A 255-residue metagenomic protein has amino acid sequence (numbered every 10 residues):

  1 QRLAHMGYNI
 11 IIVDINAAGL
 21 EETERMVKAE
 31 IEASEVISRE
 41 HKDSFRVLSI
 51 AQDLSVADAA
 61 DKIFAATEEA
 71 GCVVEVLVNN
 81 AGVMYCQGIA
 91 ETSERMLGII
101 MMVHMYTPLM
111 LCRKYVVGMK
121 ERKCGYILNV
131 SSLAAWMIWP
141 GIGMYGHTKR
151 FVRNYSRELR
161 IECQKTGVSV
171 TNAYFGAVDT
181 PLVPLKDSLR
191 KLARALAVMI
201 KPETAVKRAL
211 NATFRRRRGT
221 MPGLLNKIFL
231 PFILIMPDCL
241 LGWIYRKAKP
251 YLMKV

Functional and structural regions predicted by a protein language model:
Q1-I11: Canonical Rossmann dinucleotide-binding motif of NAD(H)/NADP(H)-dependent dehydrogenases/reductases, specifically
A17-A18, I50-K62, E94: The beta1-alpha1 cofactor-binding region of Rossmann-like NAD(H)/NADP(H)-dependent oxidoreductases
N80-Y85: Conserved NAD(P)H cofactor-binding loop of Rossmann-fold oxidoreductase domains
G88-M101: Substrate-binding pocket helix/loop in short-chain dehydrogenase/reductase
C112, T148: Active-site helix of classical SDR
S132: Residue(s) in the substrate-gating loop at a strand-loop-helix junction that position the organic substrate next
I161-L225: SDR active-site lid
